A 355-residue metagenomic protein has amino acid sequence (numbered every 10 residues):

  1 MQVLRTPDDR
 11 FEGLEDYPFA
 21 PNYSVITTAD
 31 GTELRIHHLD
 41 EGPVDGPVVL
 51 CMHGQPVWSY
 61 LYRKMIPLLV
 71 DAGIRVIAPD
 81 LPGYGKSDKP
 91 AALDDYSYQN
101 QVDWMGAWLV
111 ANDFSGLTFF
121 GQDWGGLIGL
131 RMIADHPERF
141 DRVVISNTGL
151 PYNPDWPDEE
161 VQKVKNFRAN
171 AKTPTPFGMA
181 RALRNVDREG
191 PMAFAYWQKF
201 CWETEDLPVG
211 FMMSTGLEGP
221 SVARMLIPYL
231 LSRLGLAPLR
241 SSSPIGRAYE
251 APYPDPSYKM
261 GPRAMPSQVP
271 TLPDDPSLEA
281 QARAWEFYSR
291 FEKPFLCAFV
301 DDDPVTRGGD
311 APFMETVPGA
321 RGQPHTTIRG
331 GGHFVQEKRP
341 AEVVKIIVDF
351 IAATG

Functional and structural regions predicted by a protein language model:
M1-P21, I36-E41, V48, A72 (+5 more regions): Flexible "cap/lid" subdomain of the alpha/beta-hydrolase fold that forms the substrate-access gate
T28-L34: Short, solvent-exposed loop/turn segments that connect beta-strands within catalytic domains and beta-strand-rich
G46-H53: Short beta-strand element of the alpha/beta-hydrolase
Q55-I66: The serine-hydrolase catalytic nucleophile loop
G331-P340: Catalytic histidine-centered segment of alpha/beta-hydrolase-like enzymes
I346-T354: C-terminal alpha-helix
